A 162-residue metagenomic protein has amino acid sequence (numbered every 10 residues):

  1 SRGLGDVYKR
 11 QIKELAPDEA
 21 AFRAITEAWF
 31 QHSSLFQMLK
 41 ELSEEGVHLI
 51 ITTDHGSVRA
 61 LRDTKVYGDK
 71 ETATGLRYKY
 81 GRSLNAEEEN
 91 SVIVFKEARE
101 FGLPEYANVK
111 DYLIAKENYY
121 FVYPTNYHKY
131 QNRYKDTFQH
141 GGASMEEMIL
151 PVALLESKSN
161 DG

Functional and structural regions predicted by a protein language model:
S1-Y8: Short, small-residue-biased leader/transition segments that mark boundaries at the very start of proteins
G5, E45-V47, E146-P151: Structural beta-strand/beta-sheet cores of well-ordered domains, especially the beta-sheet scaffolds that support
V7, R23-Q31, H140, S144: Catalytic cores of large soluble enzymes that bind and process phosphate-bearing ligands
K13-R23, R59-L76: Short secondary-structure boundary/capping segments
E14-L49: A long, amphipathic alpha-helix that forms part of the scaffold/cap immediately adjacent to metal-dependent active
F36, K65-G162: Active-site neighborhoods of enzymes that stabilize oxyanions during catalysis
M38-Y67: Metal-dependent active-site segment of extracytoplasmic phospho-/sulfohydrolases and closely related
